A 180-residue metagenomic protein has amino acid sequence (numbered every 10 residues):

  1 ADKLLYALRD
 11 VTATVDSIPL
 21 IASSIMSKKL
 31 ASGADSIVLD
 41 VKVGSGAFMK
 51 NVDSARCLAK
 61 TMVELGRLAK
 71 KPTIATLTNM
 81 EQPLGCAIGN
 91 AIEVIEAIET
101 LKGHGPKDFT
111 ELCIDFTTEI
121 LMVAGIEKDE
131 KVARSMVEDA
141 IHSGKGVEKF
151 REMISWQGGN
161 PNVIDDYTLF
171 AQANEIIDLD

Functional and structural regions predicted by a protein language model:
A1-L8: Self-splicing inteins and homing endonuclease
T12-S24, K28-A31, D35-D180: Well-ordered secondary-structure scaffolds
